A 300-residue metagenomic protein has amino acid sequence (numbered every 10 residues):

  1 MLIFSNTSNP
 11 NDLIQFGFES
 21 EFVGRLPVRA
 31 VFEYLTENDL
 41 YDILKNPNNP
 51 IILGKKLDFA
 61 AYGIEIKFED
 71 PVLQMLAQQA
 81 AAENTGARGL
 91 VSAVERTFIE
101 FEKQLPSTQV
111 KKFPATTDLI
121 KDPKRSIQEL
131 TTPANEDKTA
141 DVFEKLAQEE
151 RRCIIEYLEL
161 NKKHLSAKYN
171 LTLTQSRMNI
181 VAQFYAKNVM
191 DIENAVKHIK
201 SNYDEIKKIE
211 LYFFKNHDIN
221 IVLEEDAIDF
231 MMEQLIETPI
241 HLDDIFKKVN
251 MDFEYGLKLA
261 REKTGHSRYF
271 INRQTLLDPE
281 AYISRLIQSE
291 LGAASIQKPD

Functional and structural regions predicted by a protein language model:
M1-D300: AAA+ P-loop NTPase nucleotide-binding core of proteostasis motors
